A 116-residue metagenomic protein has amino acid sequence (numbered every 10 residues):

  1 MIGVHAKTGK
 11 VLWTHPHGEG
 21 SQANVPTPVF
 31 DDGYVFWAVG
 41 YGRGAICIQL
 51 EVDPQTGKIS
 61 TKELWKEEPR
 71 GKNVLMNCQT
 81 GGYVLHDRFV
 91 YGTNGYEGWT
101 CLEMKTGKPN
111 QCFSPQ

Functional and structural regions predicted by a protein language model:
M1-Q116: Noncatalytic, solvent-exposed loop/strand surfaces of beta-propeller-type extracellular/periplasmic domains
